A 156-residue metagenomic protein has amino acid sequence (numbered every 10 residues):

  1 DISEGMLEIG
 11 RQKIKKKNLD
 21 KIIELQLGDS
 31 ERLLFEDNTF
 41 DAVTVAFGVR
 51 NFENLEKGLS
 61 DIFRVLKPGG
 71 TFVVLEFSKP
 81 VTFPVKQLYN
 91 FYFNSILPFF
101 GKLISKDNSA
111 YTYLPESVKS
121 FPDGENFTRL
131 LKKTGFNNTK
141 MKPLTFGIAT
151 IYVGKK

Functional and structural regions predicted by a protein language model:
D1-L33: Class I SAM-dependent methyltransferase SAM/SAH-binding core
I2, N54, F77: Short beta->alpha hinge that forms the Motif I/post-I loop of the SAM-binding pocket
R32-D37, E53: Short conserved loop adjoining the S-adenosyl-L-methionine
V43-T44: Hydrophobic beta-strand segment of the Class I
F47-R50, E76: Short catalytic micro-motifs in class I SAM-dependent methyltransferases
E56-T71: A short glycine-rich, Lys/Arg-flanked "PGG" loop and its adjoining helix->strand segment in the class I
K79-T134, K140: C-terminal alpha-helical "lid/dimerization" subdomain adjacent to the S-adenosyl-L-methionine
L130-K156: C-terminal lobe and adjacent flexible extensions of AdoMet/dcAdoMet transferase-like proteins
